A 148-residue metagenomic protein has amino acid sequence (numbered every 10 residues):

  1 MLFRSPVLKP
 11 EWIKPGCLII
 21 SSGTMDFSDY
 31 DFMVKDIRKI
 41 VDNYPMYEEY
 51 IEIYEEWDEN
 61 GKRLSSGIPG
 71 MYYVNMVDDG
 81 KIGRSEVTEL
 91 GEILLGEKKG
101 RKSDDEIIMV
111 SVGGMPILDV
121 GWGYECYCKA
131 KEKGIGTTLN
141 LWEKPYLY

Functional and structural regions predicted by a protein language model:
P10-G16, D31-D36: Short, conserved loop/helix-junction motifs that constitute active-site signature segments in enzyme catalytic cores
T24: Short glycine/threonine-rich loop/turn motifs
Y30-Y146: Adenosine-phosphate binding glycine-rich loop
